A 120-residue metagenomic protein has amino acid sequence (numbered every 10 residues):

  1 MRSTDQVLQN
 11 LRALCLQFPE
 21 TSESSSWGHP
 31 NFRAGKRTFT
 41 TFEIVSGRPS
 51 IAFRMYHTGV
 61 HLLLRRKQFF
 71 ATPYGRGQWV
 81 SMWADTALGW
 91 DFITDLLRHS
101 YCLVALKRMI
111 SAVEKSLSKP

Functional and structural regions predicted by a protein language model:
M1-P120: Charge-dense, helix-prone N-terminal extensions
